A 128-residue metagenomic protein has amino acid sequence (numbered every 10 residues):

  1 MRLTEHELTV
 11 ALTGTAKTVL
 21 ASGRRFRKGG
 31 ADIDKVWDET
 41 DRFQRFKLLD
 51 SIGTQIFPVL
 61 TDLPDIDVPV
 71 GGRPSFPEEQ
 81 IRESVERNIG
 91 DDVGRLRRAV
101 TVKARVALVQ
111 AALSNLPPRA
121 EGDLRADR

Functional and structural regions predicted by a protein language model:
M1-R128: Alpha-helical propensity feature that highlights long, continuous alpha-helices across diverse contexts
